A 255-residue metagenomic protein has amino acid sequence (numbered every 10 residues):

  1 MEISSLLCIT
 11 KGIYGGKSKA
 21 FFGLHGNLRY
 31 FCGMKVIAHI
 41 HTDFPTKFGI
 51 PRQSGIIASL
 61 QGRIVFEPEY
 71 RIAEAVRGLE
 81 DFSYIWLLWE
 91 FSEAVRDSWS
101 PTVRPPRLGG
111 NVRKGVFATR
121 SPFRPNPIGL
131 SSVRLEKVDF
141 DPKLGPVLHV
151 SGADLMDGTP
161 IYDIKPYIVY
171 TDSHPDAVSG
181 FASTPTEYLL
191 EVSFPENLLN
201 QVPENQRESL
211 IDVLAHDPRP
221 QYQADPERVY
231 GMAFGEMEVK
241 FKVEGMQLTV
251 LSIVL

Functional and structural regions predicted by a protein language model:
M1-I3, I9, I13: Short hydrophobic transmembrane-like helices used for membrane targeting/insertion
S4-S5, S18: Serine residues within intrinsically disordered or low-complexity segments
L6-I9, N27-Y30: Short, positively charged and aromatic/hydrophobic N-terminal segments
Y14, F21-F22, Y30-F31: Aromatic (phenylalanine/tyrosine) cluster motif
L28-I128, F140-H149, A153-L255: Mixed-charge, low-complexity intrinsically disordered regions
H41, V133-E136: Conserved positions in beta-strands of structured domains
